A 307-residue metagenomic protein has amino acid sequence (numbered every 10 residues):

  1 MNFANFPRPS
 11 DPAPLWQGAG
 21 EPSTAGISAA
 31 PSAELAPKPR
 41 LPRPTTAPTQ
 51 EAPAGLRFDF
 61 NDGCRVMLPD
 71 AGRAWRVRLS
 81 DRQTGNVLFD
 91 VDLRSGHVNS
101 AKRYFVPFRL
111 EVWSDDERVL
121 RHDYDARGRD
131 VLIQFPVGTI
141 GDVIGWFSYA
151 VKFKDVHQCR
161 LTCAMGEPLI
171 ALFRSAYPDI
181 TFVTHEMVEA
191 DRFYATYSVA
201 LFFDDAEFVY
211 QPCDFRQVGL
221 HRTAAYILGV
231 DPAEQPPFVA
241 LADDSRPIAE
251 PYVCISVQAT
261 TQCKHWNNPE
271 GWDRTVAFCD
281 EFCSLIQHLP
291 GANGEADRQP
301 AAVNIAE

Functional and structural regions predicted by a protein language model:
N2-E307: Catalytic machinery of carbohydrate-active enzymes, primarily nucleotide-sugar-dependent glycosyltransferases
